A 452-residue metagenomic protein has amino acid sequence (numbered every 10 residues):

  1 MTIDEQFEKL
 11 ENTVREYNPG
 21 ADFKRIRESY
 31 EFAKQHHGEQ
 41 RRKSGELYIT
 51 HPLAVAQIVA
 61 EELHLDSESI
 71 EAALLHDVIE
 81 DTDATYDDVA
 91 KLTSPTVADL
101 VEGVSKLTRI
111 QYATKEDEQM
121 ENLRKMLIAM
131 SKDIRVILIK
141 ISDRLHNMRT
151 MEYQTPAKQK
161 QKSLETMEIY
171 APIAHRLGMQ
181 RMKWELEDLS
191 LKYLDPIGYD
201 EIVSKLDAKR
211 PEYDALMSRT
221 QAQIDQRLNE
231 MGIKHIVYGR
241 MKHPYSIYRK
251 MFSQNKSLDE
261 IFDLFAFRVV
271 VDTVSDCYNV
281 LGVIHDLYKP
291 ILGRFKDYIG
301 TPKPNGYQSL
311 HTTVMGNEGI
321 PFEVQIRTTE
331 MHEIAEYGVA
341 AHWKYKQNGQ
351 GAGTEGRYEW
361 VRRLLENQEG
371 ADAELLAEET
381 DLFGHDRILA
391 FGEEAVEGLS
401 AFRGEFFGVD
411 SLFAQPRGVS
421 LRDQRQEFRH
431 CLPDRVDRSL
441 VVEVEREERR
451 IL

Functional and structural regions predicted by a protein language model:
M1-G20, K34-Q40, I49-E62, D66 (+10 more regions): Nucleic-acid processing machinery
V14-S29, Y86-T96: Short, mixed-charge amphipathic alpha-helical segments
H76-D81, T85-G103, M179: Hydrophobic or amphipathic alpha-helical targeting/insertion segments
I139-S142: Hydrophobic transmembrane helix module of multi-pass membrane transport proteins
A395, L399-F402, F406-F407, L412-F413 (+1 more regions): Hydrophobic, low-acid, alpha-helix-prone terminal segments
L440: P-loop/Walker A NTP-binding region and its immediately flanking N-terminal helices in P-loop NTPase folds
E447-I451: Short, intrinsically disordered C-terminal tails of secreted or membrane-associated proteins
